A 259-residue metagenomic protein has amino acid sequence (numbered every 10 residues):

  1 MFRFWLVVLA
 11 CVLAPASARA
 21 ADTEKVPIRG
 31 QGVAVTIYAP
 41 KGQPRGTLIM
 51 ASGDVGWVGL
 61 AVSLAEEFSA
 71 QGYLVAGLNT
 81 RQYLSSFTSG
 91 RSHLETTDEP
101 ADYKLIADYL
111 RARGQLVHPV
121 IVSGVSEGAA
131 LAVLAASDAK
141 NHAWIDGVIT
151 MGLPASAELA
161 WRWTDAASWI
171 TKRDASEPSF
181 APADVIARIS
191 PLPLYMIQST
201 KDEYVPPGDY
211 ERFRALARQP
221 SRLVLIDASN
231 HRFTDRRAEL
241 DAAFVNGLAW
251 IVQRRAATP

Functional and structural regions predicted by a protein language model:
A18-Q43: N-terminal cap/lid segment of alpha/beta-hydrolase-fold proteins
K41-Q71, G77: Short, surface-exposed "cap/lid" segments of acyl-processing enzymes
S92-G114: Alpha/beta-hydrolase active-site loop
Y109-T171, E177: Primarily recognizes the serine-hydrolase "nucleophile elbow" in alpha/beta-hydrolase and SGNH/GDSL folds
A181, P206-A215: Short alpha-helix in the alpha/beta-hydrolase fold that links the catalytic acid
I189-S190, M196-Q198: Short beta-strand/loop motif that positions the catalytic acidic residue of the alpha/beta-hydrolase fold
K201-V205, R232: Acidic catalytic loop of the alpha/beta-hydrolase fold
R214-A215, Q219-P259: C-terminal catalytic histidine-bearing segment of alpha/beta-hydrolase fold enzymes
